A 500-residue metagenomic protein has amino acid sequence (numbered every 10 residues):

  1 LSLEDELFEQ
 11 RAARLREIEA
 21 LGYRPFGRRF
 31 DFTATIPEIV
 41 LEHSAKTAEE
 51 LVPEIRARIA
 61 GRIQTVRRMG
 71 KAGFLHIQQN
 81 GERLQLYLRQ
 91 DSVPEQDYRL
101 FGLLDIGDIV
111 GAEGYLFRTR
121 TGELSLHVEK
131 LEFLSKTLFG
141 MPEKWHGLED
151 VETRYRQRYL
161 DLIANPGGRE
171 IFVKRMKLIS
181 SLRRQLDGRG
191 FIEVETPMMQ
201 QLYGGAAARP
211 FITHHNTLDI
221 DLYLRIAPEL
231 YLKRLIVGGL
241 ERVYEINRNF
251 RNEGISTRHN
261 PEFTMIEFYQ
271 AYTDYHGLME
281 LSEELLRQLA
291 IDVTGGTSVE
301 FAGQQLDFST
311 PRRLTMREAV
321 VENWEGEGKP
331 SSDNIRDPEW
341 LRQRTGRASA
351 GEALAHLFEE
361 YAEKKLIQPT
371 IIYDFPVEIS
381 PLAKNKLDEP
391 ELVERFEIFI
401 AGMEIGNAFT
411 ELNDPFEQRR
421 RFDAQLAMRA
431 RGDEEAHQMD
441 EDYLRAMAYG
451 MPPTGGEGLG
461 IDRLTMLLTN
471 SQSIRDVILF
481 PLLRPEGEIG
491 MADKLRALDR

Functional and structural regions predicted by a protein language model:
L1-R500: Class II aminoacyl-tRNA synthetase catalytic cores and aaRS-like
